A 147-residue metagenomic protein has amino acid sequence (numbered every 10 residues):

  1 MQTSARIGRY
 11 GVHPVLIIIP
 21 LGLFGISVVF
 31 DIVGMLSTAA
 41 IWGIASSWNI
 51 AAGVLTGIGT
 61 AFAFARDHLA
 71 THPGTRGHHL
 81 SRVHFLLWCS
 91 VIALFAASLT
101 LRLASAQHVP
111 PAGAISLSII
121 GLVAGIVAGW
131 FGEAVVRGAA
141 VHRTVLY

Functional and structural regions predicted by a protein language model:
M1-Y147: Polytopic transmembrane helical bundles with strong interfacial aromatic enrichment
